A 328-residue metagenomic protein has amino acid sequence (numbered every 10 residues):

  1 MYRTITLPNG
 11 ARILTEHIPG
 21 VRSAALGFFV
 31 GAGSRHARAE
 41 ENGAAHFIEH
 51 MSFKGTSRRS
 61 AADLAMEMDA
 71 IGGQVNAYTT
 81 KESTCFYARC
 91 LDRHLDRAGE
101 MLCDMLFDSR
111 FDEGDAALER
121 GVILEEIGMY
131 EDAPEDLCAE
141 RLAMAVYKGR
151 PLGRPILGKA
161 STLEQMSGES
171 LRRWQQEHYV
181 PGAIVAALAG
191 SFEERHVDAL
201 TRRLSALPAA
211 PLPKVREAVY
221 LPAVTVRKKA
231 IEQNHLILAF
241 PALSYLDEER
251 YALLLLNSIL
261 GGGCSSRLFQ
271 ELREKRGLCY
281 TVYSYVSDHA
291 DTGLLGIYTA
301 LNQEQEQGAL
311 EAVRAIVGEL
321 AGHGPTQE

Functional and structural regions predicted by a protein language model:
M1-S23: N- or domain-start disorder-to-order transition segments that initiate the globular core
Y2, S23, S83-C85, Q233-H235 (+1 more regions): A generic structural signal for beta-strand entry/edge sites
R3, E40-G43, E248: Hydrophobic/aromatic side chains embedded in well-ordered alpha-helices
T6, H17, A61-V215, V226 (+3 more regions): Charge-rich, well-structured scaffold segments of protease-associated domains
R12, A25-F29, C85, V185 (+2 more regions): Residues embedded in well-ordered beta-strands
I13-L14, H36, V282: A short, acidic/glycine-rich surface segment
I18, G27-F29, P211-R267: His/Glu-based metal-binding/catalytic segments typifying zinc-dependent metallopeptidases
A25-R89, I259-L278: M16/MPP (pitrilysin/insulinase) zinc-metallopeptidase core fold and M16-derived inactive scaffolds
